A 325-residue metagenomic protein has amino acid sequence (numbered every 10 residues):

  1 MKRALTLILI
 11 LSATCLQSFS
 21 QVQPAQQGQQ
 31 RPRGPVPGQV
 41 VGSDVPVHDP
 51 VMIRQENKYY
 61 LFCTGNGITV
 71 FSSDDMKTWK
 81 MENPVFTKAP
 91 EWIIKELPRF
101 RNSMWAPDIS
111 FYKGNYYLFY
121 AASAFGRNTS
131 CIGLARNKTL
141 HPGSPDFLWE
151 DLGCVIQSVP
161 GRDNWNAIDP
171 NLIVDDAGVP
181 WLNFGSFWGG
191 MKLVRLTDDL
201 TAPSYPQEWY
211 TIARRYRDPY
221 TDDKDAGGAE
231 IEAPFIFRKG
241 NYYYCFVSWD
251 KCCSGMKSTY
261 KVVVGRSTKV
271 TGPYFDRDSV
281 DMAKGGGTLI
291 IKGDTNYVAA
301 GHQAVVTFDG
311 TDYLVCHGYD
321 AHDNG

Functional and structural regions predicted by a protein language model:
M1-A25, R31: Bacterial Sec-dependent N-terminal signal peptides
F19-G325: Carbohydrate-active catalytic/glycan-binding domains of CAZyme proteins, especially the secreted or lumenal ectodomains
